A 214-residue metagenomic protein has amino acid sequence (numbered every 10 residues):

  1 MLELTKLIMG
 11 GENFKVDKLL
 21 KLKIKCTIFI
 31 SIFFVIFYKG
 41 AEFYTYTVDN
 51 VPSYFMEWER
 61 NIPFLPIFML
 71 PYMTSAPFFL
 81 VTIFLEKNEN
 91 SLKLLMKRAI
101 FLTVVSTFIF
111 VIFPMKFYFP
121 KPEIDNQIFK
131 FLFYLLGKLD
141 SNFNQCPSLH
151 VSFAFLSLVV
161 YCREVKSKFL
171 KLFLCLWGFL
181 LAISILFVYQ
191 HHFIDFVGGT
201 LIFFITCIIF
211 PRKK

Functional and structural regions predicted by a protein language model:
L2-F78, F133: N-terminal transmembrane-helix/juxtamembrane module of multi-pass inner/ER membrane proteins
K15-L19, K23, N61-L65, E86-S91 (+2 more regions): Membrane-helix interfacial "entry" motifs
L22-I30, K93-F101, L170-L174, I194: Alpha-helical transmembrane segments of integral membrane proteins
F29, F33, F37, F101 (+3 more regions): Hydrophobic faces of alpha-helical transmembrane segments in multi-pass integral membrane proteins
V35-G40, T103-I112, L176-V188: Aromatic-anchored segments of alpha-helical transmembrane domains
F43-E57, L85-L170: Membrane-interface loops
M69-V81, I100, V104, F153: Hydrophobic alpha-helical transmembrane segments
Y134-K214: Membrane-embedded catalytic cores of phosphoryl/pyrophosphoryl-handling enzymes
